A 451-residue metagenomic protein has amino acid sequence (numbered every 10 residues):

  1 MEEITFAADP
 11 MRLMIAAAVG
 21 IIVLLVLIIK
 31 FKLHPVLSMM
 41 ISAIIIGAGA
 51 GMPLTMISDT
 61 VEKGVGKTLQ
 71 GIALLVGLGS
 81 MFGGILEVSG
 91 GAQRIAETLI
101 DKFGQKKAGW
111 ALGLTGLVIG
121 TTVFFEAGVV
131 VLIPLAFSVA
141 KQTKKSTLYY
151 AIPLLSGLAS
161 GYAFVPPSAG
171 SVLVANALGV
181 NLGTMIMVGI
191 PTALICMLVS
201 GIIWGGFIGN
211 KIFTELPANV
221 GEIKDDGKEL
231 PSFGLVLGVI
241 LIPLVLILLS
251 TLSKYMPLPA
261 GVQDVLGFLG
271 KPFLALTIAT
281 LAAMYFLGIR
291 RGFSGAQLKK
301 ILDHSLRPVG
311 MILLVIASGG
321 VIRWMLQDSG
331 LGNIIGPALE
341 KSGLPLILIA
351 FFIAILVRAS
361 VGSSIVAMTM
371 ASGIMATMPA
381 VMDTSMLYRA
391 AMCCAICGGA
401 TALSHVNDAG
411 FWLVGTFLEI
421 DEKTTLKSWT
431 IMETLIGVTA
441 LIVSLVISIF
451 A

Functional and structural regions predicted by a protein language model:
E2-M11, M187-K300: Long, contiguous bundles of hydrophobic transmembrane helices that form the permeation core of multi-pass
M11-I15, L54, G66-I72, L99-L114 (+5 more regions): Membrane-interfacial loop-to-helix junctions in multi-pass transporters
A16-I28, M40-G49, V76-M81, G116-G120 (+7 more regions): Hydrophobic core segments of alpha-helical transmembrane domains in multi-pass membrane transport and ion-translocation
K30-P35, L69-A73, G83-Q93, I119-I133 (+4 more regions): Short helix-coil transition sites and intra-membrane helix breaks within transmembrane domains of multi-pass
L37-M40, I44, T60-Q93, F268-G330: Core transmembrane alpha-helical segments of multi-pass membrane transporters/permeases
A50, E87-A92, K102-K106, V139-Y150 (+5 more regions): Juxtamembrane helix-boundary/capping and inter-helix hinge elements in multi-pass membrane proteins
I100-V188, S360-G398: Hydrophobic transmembrane alpha-helices that form the pore/transport pathway of multi-pass ion and small-solute
K145, V180-K228, G398-A451: Juxtamembrane and boundary regions of transmembrane helices in multi-pass small-molecule transporters and channels
